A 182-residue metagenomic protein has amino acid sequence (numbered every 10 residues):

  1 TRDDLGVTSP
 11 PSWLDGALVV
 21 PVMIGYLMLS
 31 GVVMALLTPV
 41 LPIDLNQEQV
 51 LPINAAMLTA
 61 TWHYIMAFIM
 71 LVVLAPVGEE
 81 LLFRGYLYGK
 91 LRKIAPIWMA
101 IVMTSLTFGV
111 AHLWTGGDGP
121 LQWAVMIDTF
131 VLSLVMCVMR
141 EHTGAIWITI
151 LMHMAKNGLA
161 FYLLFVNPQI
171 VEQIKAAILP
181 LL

Functional and structural regions predicted by a protein language model:
T1-A75, F165, Q169-L182: Juxtamembrane helix-loop-helix connectors linking adjacent transmembrane helices in multi-pass membrane enzymes
P21-G25, M103-V110, W123, I127 (+2 more regions): Hydrophobic residues within alpha-helical transmembrane segments of multi-pass solute transporters/permease subunits
I65, I69, M126-V131, A155 (+2 more regions): Membrane-embedded alpha-helical segments of multi-pass membrane proteins, especially the transmembrane helices
V77, L81-L82, Y86-L87, L91 (+3 more regions): Active-site His/Glu-centered metal-binding helix of metallohydrolases
G78-M103, V138-A145: Membrane-interface helix/loop boundary segments of multi-pass membrane proteins
I97-L113, L134: Small-polar-interrupted transmembrane alpha-helices in polytopic inner-membrane proteins
W114-L121: Membrane-interface helix caps and helix-loop-helix hairpins in membrane proteins
G119, V135, E141-W147, L151-L182: C-terminal membrane module of polytopic membrane proteins
